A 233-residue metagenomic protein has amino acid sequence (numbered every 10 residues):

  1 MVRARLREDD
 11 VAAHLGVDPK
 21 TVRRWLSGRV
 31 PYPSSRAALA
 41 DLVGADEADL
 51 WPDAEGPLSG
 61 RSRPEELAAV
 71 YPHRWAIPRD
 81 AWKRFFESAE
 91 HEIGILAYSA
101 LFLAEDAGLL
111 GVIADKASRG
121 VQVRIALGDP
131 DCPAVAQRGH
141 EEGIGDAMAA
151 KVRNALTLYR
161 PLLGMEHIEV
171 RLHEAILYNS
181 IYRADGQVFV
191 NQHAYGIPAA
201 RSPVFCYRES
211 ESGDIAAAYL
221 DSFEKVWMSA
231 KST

Functional and structural regions predicted by a protein language model:
M1-H14: Short basic helix-loop element that most often maps to the first helix and adjoining turn of HTH DNA-binding modules
D9, K20, A48: Key DNA-contact positions within bacterial/archaeal DNA-binding proteins
G16-P31: Recognition helix of helix-turn-helix/homeodomain-like DNA-binding domains that insert into the DNA major groove
P33-D49: DNA major-groove recognition helix of helix-turn-helix/homeodomain DNA-binding modules
S59-V135, L220-K225, S229-S232: PLD-like (HKD) phosphodiesterase/transphosphatidyltransferase domain
D129, V135-N179: HKD-type phospholipase D/PLD-like phosphodiesterase module
I168-C206: HKD (HxKxxxxD) catalytic microenvironment of the phospholipase D
